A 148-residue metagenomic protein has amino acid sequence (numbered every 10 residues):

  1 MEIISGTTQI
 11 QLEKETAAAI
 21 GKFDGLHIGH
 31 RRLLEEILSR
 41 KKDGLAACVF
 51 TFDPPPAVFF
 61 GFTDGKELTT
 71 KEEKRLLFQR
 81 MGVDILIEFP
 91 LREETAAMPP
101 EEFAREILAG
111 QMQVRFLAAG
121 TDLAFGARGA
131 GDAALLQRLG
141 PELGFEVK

Functional and structural regions predicted by a protein language model:
M1-K148: Nucleotidyltransferase catalytic core that binds NTPs
